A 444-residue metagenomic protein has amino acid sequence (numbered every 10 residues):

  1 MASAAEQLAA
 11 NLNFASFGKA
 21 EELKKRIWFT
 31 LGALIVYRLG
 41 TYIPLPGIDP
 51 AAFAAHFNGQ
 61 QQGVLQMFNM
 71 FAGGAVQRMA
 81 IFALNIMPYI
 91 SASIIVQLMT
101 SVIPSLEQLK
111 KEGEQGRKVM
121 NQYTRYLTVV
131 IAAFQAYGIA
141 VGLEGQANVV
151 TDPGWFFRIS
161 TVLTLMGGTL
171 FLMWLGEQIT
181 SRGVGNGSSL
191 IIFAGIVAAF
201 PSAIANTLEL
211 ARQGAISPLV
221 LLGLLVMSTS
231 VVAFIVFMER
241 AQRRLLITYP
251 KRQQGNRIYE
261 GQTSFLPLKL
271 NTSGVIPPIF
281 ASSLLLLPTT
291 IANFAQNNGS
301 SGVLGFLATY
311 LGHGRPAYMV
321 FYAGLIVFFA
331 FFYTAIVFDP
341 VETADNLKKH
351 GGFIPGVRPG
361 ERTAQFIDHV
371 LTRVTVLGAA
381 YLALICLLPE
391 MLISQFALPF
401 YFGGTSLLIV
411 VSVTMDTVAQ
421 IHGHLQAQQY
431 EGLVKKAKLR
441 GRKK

Functional and structural regions predicted by a protein language model:
A2-K110, Q115-K444: N-terminal cationic and glycine-rich segments that engage phosphates or anionic surfaces
